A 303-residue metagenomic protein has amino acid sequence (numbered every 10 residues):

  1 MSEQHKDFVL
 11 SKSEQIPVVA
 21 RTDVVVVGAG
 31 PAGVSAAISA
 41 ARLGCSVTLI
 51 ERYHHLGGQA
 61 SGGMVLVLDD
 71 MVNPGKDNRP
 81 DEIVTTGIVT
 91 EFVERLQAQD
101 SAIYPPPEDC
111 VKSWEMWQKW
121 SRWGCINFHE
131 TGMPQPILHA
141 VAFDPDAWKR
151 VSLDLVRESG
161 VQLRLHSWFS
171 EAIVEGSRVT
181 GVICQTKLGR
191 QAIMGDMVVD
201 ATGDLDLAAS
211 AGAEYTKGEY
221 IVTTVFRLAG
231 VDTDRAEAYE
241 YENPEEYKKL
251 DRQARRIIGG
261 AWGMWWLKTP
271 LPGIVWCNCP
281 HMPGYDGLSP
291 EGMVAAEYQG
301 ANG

Functional and structural regions predicted by a protein language model:
S2-H5, S13, V19-R21, C45-S46 (+1 more regions): Conserved N-terminal/central alpha/beta ligand/cofactor-binding core
I16-G30: Beta1/beta-strand and adjacent pyrophosphate-binding region of the FAD-binding site in flavoprotein oxidoreductases
A20-T22, L188-M197: Core beta-strand elements of the Rossmann-like FAD/NAD(P) dinucleotide-binding domain in flavoenzyme oxidoreductases
V27, I193-G203: Short hydrophobic core segments
G33: N-terminal Rossmann-fold NAD(P) dinucleotide-binding loop
A40: Aromatic pocket-lining residues of Rossmann-like dinucleotide-binding sites
I173-A192: Conserved beta-strand-loop-beta-strand element in the redox core of flavoprotein oxidoreductases
L205, A209-G303: Rossmann-like dinucleotide-binding core of oxidoreductases
